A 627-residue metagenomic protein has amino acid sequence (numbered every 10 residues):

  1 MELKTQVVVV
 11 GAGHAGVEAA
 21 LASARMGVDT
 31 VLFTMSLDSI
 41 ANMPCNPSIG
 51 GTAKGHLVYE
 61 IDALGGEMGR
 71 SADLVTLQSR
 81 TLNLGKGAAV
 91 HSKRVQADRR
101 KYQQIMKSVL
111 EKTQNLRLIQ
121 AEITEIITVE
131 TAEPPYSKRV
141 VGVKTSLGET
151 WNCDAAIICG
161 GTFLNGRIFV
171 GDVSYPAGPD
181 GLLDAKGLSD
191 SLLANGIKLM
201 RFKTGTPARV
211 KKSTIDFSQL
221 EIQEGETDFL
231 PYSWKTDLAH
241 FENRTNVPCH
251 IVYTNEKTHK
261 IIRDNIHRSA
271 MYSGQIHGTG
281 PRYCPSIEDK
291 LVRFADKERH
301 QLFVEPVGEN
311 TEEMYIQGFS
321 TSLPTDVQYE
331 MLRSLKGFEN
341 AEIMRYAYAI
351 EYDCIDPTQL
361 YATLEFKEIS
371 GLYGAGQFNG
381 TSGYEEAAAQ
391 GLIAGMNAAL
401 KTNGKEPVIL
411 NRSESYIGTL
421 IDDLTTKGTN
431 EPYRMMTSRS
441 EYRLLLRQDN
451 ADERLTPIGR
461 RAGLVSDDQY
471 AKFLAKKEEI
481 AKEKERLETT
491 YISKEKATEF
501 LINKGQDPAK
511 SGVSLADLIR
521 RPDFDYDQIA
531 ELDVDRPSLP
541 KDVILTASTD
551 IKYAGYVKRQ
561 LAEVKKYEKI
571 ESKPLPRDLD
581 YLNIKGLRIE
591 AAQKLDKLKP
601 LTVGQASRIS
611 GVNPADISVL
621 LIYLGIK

Functional and structural regions predicted by a protein language model:
L3-A15: Beta1/beta-strand and adjacent pyrophosphate-binding region of the FAD-binding site in flavoprotein oxidoreductases
L3-T5, S146-A155: Core beta-strand elements of the Rossmann-like FAD/NAD(P) dinucleotide-binding domain in flavoenzyme oxidoreductases
V10, T150-G161: Short hydrophobic core segments
L21-E125, L147, C159-P176, L183 (+3 more regions): Conserved N-terminal/central alpha/beta ligand/cofactor-binding core
S36-D38, D190-Y329, T426-A509, D517-P522: An anion/pyrophosphate-binding glycine-rich loop and adjacent beta-alpha core in soluble alpha-beta enzymes
I127-T150: Conserved beta-strand-loop-beta-strand element in the redox core of flavoprotein oxidoreductases
Y315-T381, I409-D422, P537-K594, K599: A glycine-rich dinucleotide-binding beta-alpha-beta segment and adjacent secondary-structure elements that constitute
R439, T456-S618, I622-K627: Extended, charge-enriched "interface" segments that sit outside catalytic cores
